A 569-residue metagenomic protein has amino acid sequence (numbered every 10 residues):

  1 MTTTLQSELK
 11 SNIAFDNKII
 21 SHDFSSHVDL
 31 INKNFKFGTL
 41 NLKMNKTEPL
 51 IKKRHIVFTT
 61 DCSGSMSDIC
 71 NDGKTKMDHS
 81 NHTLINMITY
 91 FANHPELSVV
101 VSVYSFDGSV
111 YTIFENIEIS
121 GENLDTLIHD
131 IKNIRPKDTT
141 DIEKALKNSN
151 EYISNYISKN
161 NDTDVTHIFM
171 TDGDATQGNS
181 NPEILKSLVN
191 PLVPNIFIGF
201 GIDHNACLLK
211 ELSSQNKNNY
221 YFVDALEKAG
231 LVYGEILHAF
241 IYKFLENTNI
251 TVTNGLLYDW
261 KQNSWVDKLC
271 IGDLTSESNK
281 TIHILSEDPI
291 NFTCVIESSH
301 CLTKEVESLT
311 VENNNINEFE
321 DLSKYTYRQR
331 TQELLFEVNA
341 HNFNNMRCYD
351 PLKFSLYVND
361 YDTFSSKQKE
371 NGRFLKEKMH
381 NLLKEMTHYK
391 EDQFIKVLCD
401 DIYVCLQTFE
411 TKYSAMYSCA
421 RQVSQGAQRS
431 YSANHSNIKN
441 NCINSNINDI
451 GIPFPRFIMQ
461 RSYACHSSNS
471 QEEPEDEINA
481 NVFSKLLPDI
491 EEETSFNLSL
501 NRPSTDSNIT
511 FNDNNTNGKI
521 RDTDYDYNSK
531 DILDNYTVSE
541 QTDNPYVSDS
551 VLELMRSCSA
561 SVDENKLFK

Functional and structural regions predicted by a protein language model:
T2-E48: Negatively charged sequence features
N34-E246, E287-P289: Exposed acidic/Ser/Thr-rich ligand/metal-binding surfaces
R54, P289-K569: Long, acidic serine/threonine- and proline-rich intrinsically disordered regions
N218, N254-W260: Small-residue (G/S/T/A) turn/hinge positions that recur once per unit in extracellular repeat modules
H238-T248, D267, I271-G272, V306: A structural signal for beta-rich interaction modules in eukaryotic proteins
T248-N249, T253-N254: Membrane-embedded alpha-helical bundles of multi-pass transporters/translocases, especially carrier/permease families
W260-E277: Extracellular adhesion/glycan-binding regions together with long Ser/Thr- and acidic-residue-rich low-complexity tracts
T275-I290: Low-complexity, intrinsically disordered segments enriched in Ser/Thr together with acidic residues
